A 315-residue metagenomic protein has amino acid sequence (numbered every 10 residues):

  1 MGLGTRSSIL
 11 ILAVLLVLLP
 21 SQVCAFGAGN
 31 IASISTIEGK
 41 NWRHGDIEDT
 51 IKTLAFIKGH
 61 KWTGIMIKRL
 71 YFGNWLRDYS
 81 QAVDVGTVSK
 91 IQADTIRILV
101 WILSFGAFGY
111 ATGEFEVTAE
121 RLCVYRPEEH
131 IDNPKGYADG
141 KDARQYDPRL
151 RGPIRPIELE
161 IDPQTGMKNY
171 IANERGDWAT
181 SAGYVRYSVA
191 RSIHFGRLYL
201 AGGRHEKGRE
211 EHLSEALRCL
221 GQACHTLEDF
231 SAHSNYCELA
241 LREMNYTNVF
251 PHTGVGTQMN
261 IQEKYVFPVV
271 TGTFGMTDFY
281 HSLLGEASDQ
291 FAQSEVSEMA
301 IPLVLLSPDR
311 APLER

Functional and structural regions predicted by a protein language model:
G2-R315: N-terminal leader/auxiliary helical segments
